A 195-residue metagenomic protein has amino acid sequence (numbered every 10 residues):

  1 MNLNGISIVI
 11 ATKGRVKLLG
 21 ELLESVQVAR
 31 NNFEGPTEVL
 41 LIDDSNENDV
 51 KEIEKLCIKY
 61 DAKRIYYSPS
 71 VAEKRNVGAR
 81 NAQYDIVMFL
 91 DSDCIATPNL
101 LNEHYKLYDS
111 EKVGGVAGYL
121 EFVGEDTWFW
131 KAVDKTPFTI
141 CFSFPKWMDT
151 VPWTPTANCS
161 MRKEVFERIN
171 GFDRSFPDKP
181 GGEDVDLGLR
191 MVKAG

Functional and structural regions predicted by a protein language model:
R15-R30: Short, well-formed alpha-helical segments that are part of the catalytic scaffolds of diverse glycosyltransferases
S25, L40-I53, C94: A conserved acidic beta->alpha catalytic loop
G35-N46, I65-Y67: Short beta-strand/loop segment that forms part of the nucleotide-sugar
Y66-A82: Glycine-rich, basic loop-to-helix element that forms the pyrophosphate-binding segment of sugar-nucleotide handling
V87: Short aromatic/hydrophobic "clamp" motif used to bind/position activated sugar donors
N99-W130: Conserved donor NDP-sugar-binding/catalytic core segment of glycosyltransferases
G118-Y119, D134-V151: Short, flexible, basic/aromatic active-site loop/helix in glycosyltransferases
D178-D186: Acidic donor-binding loop at a coil-to-helix junction in glycosyltransferase catalytic cores that engages
